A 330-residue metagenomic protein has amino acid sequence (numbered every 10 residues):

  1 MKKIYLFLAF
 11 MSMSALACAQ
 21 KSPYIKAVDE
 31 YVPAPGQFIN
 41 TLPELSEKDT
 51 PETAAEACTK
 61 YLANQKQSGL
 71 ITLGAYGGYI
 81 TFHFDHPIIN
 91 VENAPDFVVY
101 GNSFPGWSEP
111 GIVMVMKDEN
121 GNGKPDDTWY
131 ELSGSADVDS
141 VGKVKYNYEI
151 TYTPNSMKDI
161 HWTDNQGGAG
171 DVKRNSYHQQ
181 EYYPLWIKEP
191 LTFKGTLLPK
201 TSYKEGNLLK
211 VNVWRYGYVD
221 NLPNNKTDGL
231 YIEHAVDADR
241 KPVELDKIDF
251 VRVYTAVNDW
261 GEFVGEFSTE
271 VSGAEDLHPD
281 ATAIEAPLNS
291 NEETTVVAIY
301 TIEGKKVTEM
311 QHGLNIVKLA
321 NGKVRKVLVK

Functional and structural regions predicted by a protein language model:
M1-Q20: Bacterial Sec-dependent N-terminal signal peptides
K3, L314-K330: C-terminal tail/sorting-segment detector
Q20-E109, S133-A281: A domain-level signal for the mature, folded cores of soluble proteins
P110-I112, V296, L314: Exposed beta-strand and adjacent loop surfaces of beta-rich binding modules that mediate intermolecular recognition
M114-D118: Predominantly extracellular/luminal cell-surface or secreted proteins
E119-T128, V144: Acidic, glycine-anchored loop motifs typical of Ca2+
A274, P279-K306: Residue-level detector of functionally pivotal "anchor" positions at catalytic/ligand-binding pockets or at interdomain
